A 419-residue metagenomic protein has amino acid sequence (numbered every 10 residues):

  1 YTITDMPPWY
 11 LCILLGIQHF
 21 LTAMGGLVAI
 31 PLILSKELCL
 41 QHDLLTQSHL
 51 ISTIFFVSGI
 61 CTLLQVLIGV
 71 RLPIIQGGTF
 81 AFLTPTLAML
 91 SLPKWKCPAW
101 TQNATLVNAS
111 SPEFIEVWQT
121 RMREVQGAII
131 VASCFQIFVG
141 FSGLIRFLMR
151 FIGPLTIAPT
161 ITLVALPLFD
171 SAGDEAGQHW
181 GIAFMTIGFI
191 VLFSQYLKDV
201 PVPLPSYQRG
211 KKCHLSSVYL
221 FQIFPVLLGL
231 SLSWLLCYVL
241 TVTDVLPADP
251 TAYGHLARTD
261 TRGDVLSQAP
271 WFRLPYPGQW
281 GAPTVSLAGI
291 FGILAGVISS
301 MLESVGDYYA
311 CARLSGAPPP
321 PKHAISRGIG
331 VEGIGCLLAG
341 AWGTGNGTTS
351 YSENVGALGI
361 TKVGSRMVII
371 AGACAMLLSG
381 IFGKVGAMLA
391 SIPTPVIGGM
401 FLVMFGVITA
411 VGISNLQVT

Functional and structural regions predicted by a protein language model:
Y1-R71, T84-K96, W100-F114: N-terminal signal-anchor module of multipass membrane proteins
M6-L14, K36-T46, L64-I68, S110-E124 (+6 more regions): Short juxtamembrane and helix-loop transition motifs at transmembrane-helix boundaries in membrane proteins
W9, S35-L64, I68, V285-S365: Membrane-embedded helical hairpins/re-entrant loop segments and their flanking transmembrane helices within multi-pass
F20-G26, V70-T79, Q136-V139, V297-V305 (+1 more regions): Short helix-coil transition sites and intra-membrane helix breaks within transmembrane domains of multi-pass
K36, L45-T46, F189-D307: Flexible hinge motifs at transmembrane-helix junctions and intramembrane kinks/re-entrant loops in multi-pass membrane
H49, V70-L83, R150-I157, K322-A324 (+3 more regions): Short, non-helical or kinked segments that cap or interrupt transmembrane helices
G77-L92, E353-G356, A375, G406: Hydrophobic alpha-helical segments within and immediately flanking transmembrane helices of multi-pass membrane proteins
S91-Q102, P112-T243, A371-T419: Membrane-embedded alpha-helical modules
